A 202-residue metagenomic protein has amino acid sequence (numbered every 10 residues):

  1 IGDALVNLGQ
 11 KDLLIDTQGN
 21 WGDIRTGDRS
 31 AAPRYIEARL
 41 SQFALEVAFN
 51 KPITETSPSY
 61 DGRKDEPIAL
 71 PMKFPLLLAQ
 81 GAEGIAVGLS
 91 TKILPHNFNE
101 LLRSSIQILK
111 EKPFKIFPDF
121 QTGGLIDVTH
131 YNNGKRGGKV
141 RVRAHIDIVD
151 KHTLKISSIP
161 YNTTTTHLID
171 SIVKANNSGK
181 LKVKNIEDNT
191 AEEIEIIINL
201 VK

Functional and structural regions predicted by a protein language model:
I1-K139: Catalytic phosphate-handling regions of large nucleic-acid enzymes and associated NTPases
K139-K202: Gly/Lys-enriched N-terminal cap/neck module of very large, oligomeric protein machines
